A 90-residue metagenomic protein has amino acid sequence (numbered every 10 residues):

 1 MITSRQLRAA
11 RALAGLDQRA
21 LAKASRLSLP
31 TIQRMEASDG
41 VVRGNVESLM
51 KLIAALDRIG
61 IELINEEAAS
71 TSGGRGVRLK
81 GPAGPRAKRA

Functional and structural regions predicted by a protein language model:
M1-I2: A detector for short, charged/polar N-terminal pre-domain segments
L7-A20, G81, A87: Short basic helix-loop element that most often maps to the first helix and adjoining turn of HTH DNA-binding modules
A10, A24, M35: Residues in the recognition helix of alpha-helical DNA-binding motifs
A24, N45, A69: Residue-level "edge-of-site" marker
R26, V46-L63: DNA major-groove recognition helix of helix-turn-helix/homeodomain DNA-binding modules
L27-G44: Recognition helix of helix-turn-helix/homeodomain-like DNA-binding domains that insert into the DNA major groove
D57-A90: Short, charged recognition helix plus adjacent turn of helix-turn-helix-like nucleic-acid-binding domains
